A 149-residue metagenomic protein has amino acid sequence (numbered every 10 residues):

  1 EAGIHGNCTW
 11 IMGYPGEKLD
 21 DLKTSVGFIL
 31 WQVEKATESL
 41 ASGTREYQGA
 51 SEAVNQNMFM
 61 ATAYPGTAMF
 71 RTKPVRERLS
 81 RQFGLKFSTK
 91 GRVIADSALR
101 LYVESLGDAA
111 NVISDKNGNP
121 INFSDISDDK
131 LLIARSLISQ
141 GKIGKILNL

Functional and structural regions predicted by a protein language model:
E1-N148: A structural motif corresponding to the C-terminal lobe/cap of the Radical SAM core domain
